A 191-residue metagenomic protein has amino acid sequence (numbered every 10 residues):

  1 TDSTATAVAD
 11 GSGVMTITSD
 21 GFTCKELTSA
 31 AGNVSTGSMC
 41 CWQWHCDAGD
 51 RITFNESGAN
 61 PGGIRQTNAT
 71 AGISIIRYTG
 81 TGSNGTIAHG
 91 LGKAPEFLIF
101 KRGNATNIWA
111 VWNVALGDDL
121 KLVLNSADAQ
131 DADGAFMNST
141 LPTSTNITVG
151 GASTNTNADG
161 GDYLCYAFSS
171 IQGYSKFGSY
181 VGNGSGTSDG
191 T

Functional and structural regions predicted by a protein language model:
T1-T191: Surface-exposed molecular-recognition determinants
